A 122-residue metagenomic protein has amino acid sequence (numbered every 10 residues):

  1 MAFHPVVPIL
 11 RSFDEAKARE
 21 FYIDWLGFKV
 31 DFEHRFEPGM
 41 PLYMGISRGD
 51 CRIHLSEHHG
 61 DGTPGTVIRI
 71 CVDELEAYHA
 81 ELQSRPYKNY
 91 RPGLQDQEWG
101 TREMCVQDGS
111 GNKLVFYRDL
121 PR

Functional and structural regions predicted by a protein language model:
M1-R19, T66-I68, D119-R122: N-terminal beta-strand motif that seeds the catalytic metal site of vicinal oxygen chelate
I9-R11, K29-E37, Q95, L120-R122: Conserved catalytic-core motifs of GNAT/GCN5-like acyltransferases
F13-A16, I68-K113: Vicinal oxygen chelate
D24-V30, Y87-K88: Conserved acetyl-CoA-binding loop of GNAT-fold acetyltransferases
D31-T66, K113-R118: Conserved short beta-strand elements that form part of the metal-binding/catalytic scaffold of enzyme active sites
